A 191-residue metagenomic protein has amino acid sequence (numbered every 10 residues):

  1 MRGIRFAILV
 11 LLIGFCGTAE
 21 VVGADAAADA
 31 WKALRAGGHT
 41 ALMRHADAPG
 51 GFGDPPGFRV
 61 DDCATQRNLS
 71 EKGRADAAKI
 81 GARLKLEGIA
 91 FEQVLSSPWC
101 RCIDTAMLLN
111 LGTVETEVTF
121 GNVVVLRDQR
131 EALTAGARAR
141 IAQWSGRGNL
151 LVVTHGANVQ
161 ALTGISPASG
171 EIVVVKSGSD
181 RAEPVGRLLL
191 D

Functional and structural regions predicted by a protein language model:
M1-R5: Positively charged n-region of N-terminal signal peptides that target proteins for export
A7-G17: Bacterial N-terminal signal peptides
T18-G23: Sec/Tat signal peptide C-region and signal peptidase I cleavage site
D25-E115, V123-R127, A135, I165-D191: Active-site-proximal alpha-helix that buttresses catalytic centers in soluble enzyme cores
G38-T40, G146-T154: Generic beta-sheet signal
T134-W144: A short, acidic, amphipathic alpha-helical segment used as a generic capping/interface helix at domain edges
Q143-G148, S177-G178: A short, structured loop/turn motif at beta-sheet edges
